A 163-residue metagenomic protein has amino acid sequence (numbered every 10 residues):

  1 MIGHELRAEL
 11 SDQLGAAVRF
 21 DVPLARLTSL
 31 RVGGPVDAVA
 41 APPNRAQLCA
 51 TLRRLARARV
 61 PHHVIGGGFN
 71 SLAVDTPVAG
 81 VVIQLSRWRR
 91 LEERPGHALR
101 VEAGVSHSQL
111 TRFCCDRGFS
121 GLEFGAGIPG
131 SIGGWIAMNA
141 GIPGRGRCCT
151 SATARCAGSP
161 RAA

Functional and structural regions predicted by a protein language model:
G3-I136, I142: Anion-binding (especially nucleotide phosphate/pyrophosphate-binding) glycine-rich loop and adjoining beta-alpha core
W135-A163: ATP-dependent small-molecule kinase catalytic core of the GHMP/sugar-kinase superfamily and closely related
